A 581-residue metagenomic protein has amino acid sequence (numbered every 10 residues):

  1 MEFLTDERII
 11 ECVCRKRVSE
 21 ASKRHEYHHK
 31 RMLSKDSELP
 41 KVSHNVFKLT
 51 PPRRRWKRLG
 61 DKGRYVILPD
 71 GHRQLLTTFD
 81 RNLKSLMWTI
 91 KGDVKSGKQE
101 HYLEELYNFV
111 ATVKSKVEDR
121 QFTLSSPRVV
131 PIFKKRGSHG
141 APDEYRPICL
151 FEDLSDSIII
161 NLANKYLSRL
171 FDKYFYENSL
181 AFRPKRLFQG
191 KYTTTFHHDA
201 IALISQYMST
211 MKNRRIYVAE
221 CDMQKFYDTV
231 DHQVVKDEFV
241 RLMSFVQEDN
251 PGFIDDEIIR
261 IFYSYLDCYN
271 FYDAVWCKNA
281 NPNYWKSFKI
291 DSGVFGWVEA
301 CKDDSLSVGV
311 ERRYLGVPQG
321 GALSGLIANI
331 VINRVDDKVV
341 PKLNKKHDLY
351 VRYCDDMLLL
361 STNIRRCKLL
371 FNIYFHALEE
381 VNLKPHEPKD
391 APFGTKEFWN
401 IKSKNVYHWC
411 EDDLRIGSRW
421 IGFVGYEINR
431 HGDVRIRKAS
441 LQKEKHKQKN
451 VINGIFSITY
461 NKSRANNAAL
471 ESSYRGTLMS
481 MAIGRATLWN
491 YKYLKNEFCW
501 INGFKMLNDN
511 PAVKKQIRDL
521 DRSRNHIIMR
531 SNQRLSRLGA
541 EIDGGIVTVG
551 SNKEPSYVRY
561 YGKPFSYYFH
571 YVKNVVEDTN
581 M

Functional and structural regions predicted by a protein language model:
M1-R128, F133, G137-S138, R534-M581: Non-catalytic, polymerase-adjacent accessory regions of viral genome-replication enzymes
H44-I90, S264-E311, P388-R415, Y460-L470 (+1 more regions): Charged, glycine/proline-rich intrinsically disordered loops and linkers
G92, V130-I158, F175-K191, W285-F295 (+1 more regions): Short, conserved non-catalytic motifs in the polymerase core
I160, N164-H232: Active-site-proximal segment of RNA-dependent polymerases
Y174-Y192, P251-S264, D348-V351, H386-G394: Short, glycine/acidic-rich hinge or "gate" loops at secondary-structure transitions that mediate conformational
K212-C354, L358-F371, F375, S418-W420: Conserved polymerase palm-domain catalytic core
F245-D255, L349-R352, L360-N461: Polymerase palm active-site segment centered on the conserved acidic dipeptide of motif C
L315, Q319, V381, E411-M581: Active-site and adjacent loop segments of nucleotide-processing enzymes that use two-metal-ion phosphate chemistry
